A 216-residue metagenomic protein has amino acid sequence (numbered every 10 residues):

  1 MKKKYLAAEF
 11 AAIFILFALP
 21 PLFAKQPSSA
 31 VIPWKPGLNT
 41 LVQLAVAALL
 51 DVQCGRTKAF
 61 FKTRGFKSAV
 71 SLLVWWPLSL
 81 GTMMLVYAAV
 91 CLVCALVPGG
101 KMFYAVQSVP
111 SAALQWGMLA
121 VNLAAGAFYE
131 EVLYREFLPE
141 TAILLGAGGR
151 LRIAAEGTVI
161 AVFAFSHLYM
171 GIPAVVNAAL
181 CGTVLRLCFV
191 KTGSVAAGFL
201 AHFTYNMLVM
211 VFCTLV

Functional and structural regions predicted by a protein language model:
K2-A7, S29-G37, G65-W76, S108 (+8 more regions): Hydrophobic, aromatic-rich alpha-helical transmembrane segments and their membrane-interface anchor motifs
K2-R56: Alpha-helical transmembrane segments in multi-pass membrane proteins
K3-L19, W75-T82, E156-A161: Alpha-helical transmembrane segments
L16-P21, A47-C54, Y87, C91 (+4 more regions): Structural signal for membrane-spanning alpha-helices in multi-pass inner-membrane proteins, emphasizing helix cores
L22, Q26-A30, V52-F61, A89-Y104 (+7 more regions): Membrane-interface elements of multi-pass transporters and channels
S28-P33, K58-G126, L144-L145: Juxtamembrane helix-loop-helix connectors linking adjacent transmembrane helices in multi-pass membrane enzymes
L44, G81, L85, A161 (+1 more regions): Hydrophobic alpha-helical transmembrane segments of multipass integral membrane proteins
Q115-V216: Transmembrane helix-loop-helix hairpins at the membrane interface of multi-pass integral membrane proteins
